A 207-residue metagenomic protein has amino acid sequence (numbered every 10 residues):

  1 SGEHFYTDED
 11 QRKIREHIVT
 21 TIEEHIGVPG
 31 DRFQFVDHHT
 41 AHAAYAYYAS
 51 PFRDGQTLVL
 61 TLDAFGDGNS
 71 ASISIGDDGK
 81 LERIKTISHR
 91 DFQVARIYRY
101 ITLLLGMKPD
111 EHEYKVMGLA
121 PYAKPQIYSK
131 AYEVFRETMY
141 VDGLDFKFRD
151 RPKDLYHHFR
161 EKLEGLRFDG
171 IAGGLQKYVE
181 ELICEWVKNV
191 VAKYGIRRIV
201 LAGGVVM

Functional and structural regions predicted by a protein language model:
G2-A44: Glycine-rich phosphate-binding loop and adjoining helix at the ATP-binding site of ATP-dependent phosphoryl-transfer
T7-R12, F33-V36, G165-E181: Short acidic-aromatic active-site loops that bind/stabilize oxyanions
F35-V59: Conserved phosphate-binding catalytic cores of ATP/NTP-utilizing and phosphoryl-transfer enzymes
A46-F52, E185-V190, V205: Active-site pocket-lining segments that scaffold enzyme catalytic pockets across diverse folds
D54-L58, L62-D169, G173: A short helix-loop
G173-R197: Phosphate/ATP-binding catalytic cores across multiple sugar-kinase/actin-like superfamilies, primarily ASKHA
R198-M207: Glycine-rich phosphate-binding loops at beta-strand->alpha-helix junctions
